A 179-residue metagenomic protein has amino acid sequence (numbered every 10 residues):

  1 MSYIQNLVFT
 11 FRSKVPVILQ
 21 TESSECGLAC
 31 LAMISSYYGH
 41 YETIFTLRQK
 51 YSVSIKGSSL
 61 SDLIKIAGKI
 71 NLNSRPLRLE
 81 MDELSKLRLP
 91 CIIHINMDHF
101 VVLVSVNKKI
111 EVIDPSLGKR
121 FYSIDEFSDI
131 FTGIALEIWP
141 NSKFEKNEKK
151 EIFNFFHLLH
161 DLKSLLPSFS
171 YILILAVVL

Functional and structural regions predicted by a protein language model:
M1-L179: Membrane-integrated ABC transporters
